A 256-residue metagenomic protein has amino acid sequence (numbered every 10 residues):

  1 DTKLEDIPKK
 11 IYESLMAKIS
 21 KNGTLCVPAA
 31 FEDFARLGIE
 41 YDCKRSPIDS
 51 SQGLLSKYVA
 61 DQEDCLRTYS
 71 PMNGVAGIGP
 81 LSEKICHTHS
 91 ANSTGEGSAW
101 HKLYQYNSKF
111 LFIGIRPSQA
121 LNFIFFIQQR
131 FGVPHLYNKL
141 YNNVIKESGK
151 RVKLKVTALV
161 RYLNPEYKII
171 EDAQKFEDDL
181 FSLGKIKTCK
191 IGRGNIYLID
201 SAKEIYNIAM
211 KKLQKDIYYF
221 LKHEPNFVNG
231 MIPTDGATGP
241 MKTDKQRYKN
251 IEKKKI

Functional and structural regions predicted by a protein language model:
D1-I256: N-terminal and secondary-structure boundary signal
